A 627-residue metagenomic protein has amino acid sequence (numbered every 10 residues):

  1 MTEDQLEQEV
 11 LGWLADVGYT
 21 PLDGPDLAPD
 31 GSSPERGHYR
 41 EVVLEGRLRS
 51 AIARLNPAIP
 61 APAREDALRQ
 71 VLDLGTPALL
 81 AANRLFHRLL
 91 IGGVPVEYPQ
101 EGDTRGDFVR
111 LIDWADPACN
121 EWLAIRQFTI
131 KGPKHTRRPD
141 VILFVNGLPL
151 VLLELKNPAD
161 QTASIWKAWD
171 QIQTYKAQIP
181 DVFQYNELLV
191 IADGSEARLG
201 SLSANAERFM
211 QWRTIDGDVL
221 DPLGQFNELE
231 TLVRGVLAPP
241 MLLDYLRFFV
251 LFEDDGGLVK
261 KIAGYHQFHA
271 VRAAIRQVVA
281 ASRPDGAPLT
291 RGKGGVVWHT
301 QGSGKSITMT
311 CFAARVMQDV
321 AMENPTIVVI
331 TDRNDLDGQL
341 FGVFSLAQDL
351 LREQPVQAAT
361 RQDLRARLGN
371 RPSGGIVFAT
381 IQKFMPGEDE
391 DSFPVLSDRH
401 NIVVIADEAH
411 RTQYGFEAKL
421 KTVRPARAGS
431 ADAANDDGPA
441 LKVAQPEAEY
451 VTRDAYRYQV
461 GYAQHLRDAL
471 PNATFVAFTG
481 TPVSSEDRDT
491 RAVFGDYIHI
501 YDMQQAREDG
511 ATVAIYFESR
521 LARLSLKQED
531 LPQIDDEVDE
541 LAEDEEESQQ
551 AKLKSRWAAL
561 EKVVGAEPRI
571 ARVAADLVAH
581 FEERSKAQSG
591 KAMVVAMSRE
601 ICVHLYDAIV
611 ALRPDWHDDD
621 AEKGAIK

Functional and structural regions predicted by a protein language model:
M1-T326, T331, D335-Q354, P372 (+6 more regions): ATP-dependent helicase/translocase motor core
F128, N334, P355-R365, I381-P386 (+2 more regions): Conserved helicase motor
L148-L150, Q184-E187, E323-P325, G375 (+6 more regions): Short glycine-/polar-rich loops that comprise or flank the Walker A/P-loop and associated switch/sensor motifs
Q225-E228, D487-S589, Y606-A611: Interdomain helical connector at the RecA1-RecA2 junction of SF1/SF2 helicase-like NTPases
A359-V377, V395-L396: Conserved motor-coupling elements within RecA-like helicase/translocase cores
T380, D407-E408: Walker B catalytic acidic pair
G415, T422-D530: Post-DEXD/H (motif II) to motif III coupling segment of the RecA-like Helicase ATP-binding lobe
R599-K627: Conserved helicase motor "Helicase C" RecA-like lobe of SF1/SF2 P-loop NTPases
